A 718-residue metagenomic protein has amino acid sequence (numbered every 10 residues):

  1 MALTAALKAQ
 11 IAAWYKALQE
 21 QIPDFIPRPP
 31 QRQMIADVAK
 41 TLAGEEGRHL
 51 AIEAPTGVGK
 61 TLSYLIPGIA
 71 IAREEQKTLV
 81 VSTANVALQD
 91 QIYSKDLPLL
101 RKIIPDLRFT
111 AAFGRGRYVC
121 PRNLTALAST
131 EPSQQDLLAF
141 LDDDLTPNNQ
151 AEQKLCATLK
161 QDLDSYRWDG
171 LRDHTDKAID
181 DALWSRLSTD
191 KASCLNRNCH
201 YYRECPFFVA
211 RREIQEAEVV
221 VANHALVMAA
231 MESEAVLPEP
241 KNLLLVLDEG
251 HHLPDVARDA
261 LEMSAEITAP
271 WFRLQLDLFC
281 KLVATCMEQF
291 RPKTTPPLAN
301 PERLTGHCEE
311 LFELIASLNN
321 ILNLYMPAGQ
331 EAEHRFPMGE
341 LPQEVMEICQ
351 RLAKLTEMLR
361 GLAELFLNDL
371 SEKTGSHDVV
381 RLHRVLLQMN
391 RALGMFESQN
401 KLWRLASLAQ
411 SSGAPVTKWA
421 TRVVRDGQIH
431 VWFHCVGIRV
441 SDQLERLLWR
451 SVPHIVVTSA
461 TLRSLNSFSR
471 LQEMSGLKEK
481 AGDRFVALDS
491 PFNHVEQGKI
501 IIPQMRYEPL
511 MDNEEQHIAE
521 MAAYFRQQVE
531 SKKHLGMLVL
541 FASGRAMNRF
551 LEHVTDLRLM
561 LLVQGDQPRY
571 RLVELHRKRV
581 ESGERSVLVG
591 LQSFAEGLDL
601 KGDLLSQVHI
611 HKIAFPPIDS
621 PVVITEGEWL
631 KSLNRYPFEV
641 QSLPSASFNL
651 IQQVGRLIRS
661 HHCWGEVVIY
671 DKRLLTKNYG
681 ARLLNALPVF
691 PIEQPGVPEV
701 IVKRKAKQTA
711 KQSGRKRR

Functional and structural regions predicted by a protein language model:
A2-E20, I26, Q76-T78, T83-E218 (+3 more regions): A substrate-engagement module of RecA-like helicase motors
G44-I66: Walker A/P-loop
Y64, A70, D90, S94-P98 (+4 more regions): Signature of the SF2 helicase/ATPase Hel1-core->accessory helical subdomain module
T78-A87, V456-A460, L535-A542, I669-Y670: Conserved RecA-like ASCE P-loop NTPase motor core of nucleic-acid helicases/translocases
S185-E218, M228-L237, F366-R506, H517 (+2 more regions): A contiguous, basic/glycine-rich beta-loop/short-helix subdomain that forms a polymer-engagement track
H251-D277, V452-Q527, E552, M560-Q564 (+1 more regions): Metal-dependent catalytic core segments for phosphate chemistry
P503-E515, D566-L675: Conserved RecA-like P-loop NTPase helicase motor core
A542-D566: Conserved helicase motor "Helicase C" RecA-like lobe of SF1/SF2 P-loop NTPases
